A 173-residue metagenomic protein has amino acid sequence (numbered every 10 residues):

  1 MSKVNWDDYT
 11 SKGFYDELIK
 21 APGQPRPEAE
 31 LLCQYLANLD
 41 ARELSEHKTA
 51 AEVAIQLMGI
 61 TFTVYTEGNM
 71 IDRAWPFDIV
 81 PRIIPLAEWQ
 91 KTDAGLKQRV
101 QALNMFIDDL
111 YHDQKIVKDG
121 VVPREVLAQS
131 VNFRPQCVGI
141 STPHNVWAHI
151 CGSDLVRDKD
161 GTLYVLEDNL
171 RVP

Functional and structural regions predicted by a protein language model:
M1-P173: Preference for protein termini
